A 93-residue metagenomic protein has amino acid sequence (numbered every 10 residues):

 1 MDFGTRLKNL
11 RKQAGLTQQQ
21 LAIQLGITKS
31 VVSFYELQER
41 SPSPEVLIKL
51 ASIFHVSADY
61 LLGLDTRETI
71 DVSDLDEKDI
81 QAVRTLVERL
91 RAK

Functional and structural regions predicted by a protein language model:
M1-D2: A detector for short, charged/polar N-terminal pre-domain segments
T5-Q20: Short basic helix-loop element that most often maps to the first helix and adjoining turn of HTH DNA-binding modules
K8, P44-E45: Short, Lys/Arg-enriched C-terminal cap helix and immediately downstream tail that follows
N9, L37-Q38, K93: Positively charged, low-complexity terminal tracts and the immediately adjacent first secondary-structure elements
K12, I23, S52: Alpha-helical residues within the helix-turn-helix
L25-P42, G63: Recognition helix of helix-turn-helix/homeodomain-like DNA-binding domains that insert into the DNA major groove
G26, E45-Y60: DNA major-groove recognition helix of helix-turn-helix/homeodomain DNA-binding modules
D65-K93: Interfacial/linker helices and their anchor residues that mediate assembly or domain coupling
